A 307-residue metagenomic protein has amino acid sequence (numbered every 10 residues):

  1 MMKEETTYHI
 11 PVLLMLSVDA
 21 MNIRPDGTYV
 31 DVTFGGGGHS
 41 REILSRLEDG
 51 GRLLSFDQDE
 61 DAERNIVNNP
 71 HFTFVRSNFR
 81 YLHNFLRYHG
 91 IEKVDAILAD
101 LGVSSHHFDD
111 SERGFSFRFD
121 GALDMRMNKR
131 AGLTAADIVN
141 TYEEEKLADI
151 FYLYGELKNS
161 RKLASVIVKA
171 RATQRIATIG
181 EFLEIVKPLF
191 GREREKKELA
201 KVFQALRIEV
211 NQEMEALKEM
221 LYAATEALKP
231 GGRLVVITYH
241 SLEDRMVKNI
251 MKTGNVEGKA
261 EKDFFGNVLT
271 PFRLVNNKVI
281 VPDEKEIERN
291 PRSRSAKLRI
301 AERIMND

Functional and structural regions predicted by a protein language model:
M1-D307: S-adenosyl-L-methionine-dependent methyltransferase catalytic core, i.e., the SAM/SAH-binding region
